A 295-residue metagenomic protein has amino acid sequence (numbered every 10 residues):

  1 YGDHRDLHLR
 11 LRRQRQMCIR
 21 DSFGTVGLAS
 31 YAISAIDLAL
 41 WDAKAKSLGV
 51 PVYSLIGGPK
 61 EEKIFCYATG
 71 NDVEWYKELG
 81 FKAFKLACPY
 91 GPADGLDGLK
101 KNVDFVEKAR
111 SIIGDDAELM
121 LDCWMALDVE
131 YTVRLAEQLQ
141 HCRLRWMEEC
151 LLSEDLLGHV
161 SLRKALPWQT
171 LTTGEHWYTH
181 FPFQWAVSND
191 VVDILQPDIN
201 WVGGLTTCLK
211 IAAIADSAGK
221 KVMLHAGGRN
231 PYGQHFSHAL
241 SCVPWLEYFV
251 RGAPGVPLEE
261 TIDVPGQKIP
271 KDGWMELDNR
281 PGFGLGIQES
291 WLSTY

Functional and structural regions predicted by a protein language model:
Y1-I19: Single conserved hydrophobic/aromatic residue that forms the stacking wall/gate of nucleotide- or nucleobase-binding
L7, V73, A136, F183-Q184: Short hydrophobic/charged patches on amphipathic alpha-helices used for structural packing and interfaces
R13-Q16, R20-M120, W124-A126, V133 (+2 more regions): N-terminal capping/lid subdomain adjacent to the active-site entrance of alpha/beta enzymes
G27-L28, A93-L96, D122-C123, R145-W146 (+3 more regions): Short, contiguous strand/loop micro-motifs
Y67-T69, K85-P89, M120-W124, E148-C150 (+3 more regions): A cross-family glycoside hydrolase active-site/sugar-binding cleft signature
Y90-L99, C123-Y131, W146-L156, Y178-H180 (+1 more regions): Short, small-residue-enriched loops and turns at beta-alpha junctions that line or gate enzyme active sites
E137, R143, E154-W274, G286: Shared catalytic-loop signature of beta/alpha-barrel
